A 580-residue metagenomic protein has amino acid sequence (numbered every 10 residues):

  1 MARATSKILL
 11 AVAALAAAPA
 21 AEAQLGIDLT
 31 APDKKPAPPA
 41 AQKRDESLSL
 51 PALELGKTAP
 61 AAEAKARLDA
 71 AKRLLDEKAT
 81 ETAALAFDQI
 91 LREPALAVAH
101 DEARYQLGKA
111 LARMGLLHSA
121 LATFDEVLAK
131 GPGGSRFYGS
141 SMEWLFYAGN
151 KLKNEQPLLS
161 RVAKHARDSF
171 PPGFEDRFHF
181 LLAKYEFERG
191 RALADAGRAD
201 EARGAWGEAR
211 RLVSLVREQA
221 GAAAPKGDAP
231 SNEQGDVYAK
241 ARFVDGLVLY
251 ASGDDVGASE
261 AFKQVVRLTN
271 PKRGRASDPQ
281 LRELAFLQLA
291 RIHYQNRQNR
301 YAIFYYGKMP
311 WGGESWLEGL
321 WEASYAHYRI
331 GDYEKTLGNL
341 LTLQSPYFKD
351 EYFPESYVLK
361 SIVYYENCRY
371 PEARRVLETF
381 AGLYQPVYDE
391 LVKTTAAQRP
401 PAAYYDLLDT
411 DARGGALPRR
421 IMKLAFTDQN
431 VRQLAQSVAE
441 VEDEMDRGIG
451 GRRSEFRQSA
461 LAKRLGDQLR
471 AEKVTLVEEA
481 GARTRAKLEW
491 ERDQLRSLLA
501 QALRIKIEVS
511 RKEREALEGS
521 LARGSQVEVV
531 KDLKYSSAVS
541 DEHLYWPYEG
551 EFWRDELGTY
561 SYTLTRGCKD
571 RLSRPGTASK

Functional and structural regions predicted by a protein language model:
A17-A20: N-terminal signal peptide c-region/cleavage motif recognized by signal peptidases
L25-A64, A70, A79, A86 (+13 more regions): Extracytoplasmic/secretory-pathway proteins
E54-K57, R92-A97, A129-G134, A166-E175 (+4 more regions): Flexible helix-coil transition and linker loops at the boundaries of alpha-helical arrays
A61, V98-H100, R136-Y138, G173-F180 (+5 more regions): Residue signature of alpha-solenoid helical repeat architecture, marking inter-repeat boundaries and helix-start
K65, A99-E102, R136, S140 (+5 more regions): Start-of-helix register in tetratricopeptide repeats
A95, G115, G149, K153 (+8 more regions): Short coil/turn linking the two alpha-helices of tandem helical-hairpin repeats
